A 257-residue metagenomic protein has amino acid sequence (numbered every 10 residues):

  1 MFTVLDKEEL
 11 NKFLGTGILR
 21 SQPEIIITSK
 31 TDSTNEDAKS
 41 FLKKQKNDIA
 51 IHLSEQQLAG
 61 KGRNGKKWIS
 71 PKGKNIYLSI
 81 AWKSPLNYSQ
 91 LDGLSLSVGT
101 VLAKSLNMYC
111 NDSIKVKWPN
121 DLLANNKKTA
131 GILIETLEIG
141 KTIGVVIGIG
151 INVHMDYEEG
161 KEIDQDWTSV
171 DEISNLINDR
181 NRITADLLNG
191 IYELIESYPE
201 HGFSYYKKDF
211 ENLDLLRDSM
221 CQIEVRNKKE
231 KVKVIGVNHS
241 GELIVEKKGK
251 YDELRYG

Functional and structural regions predicted by a protein language model:
M1-L5, N87-I114, A124-G257: Long, positively charged amphipathic alpha-helical accessory segments at protein N-termini or as interdomain linkers
M1-M108: N-terminal lobe of the biotin/lipoate ligase/transferase fold
S21, K46-D48, W118, K127 (+1 more regions): Short, basic and Ser/Thr-rich N-terminal targeting/leader segments
E24-I25, I49-I51, I76, K115 (+2 more regions): Structural motif
S29, V116-W118: Short loop/edge segments at beta-strand edges and connector loops that shape dinucleotide/nucleotide cofactor-binding
D121: Conserved active-site carboxylates
